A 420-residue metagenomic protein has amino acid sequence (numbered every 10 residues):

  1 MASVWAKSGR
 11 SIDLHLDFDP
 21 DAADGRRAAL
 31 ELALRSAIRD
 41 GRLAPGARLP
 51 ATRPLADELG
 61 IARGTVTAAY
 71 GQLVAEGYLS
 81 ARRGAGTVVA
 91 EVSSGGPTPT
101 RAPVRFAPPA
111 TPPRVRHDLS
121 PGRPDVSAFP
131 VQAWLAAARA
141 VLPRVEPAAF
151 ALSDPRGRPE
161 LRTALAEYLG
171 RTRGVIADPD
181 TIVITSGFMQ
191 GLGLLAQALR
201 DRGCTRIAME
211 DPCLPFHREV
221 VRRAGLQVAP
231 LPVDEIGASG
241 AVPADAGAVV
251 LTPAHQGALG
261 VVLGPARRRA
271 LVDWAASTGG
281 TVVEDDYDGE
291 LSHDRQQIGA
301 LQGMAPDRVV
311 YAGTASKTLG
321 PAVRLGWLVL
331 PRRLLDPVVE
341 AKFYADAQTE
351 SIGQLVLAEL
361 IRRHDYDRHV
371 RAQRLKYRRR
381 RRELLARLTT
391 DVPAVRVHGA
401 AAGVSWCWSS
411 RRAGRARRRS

Functional and structural regions predicted by a protein language model:
M1-R139, F150, R202, V339 (+7 more regions): N-terminal basic, amphipathic alpha-helical segments
L79, Q227, T281: Residue-level detector of anion-binding/catalytic polar loops
G84, G303-E340, Q348-I352: Active-site PLP attachment segment
G122-P124, P253-G257, K317: Short glycine-rich anion-binding loops that position phosphate/pyrophosphate groups of nucleotides and phosphorylated
A138, P147-T278, E290-M304, R308-V310 (+1 more regions): Conserved core of the PLP fold type I
E284-D288, P393: Conserved acidic functional residues
